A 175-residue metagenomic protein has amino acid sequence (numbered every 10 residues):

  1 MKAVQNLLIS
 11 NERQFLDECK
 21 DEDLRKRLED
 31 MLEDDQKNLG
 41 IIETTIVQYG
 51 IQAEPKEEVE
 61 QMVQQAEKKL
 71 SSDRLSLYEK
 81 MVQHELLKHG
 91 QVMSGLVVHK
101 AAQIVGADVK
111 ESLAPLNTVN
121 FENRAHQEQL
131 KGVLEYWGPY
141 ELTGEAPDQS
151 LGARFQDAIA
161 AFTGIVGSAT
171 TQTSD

Functional and structural regions predicted by a protein language model:
M1-F15, Q64-N117: Acidic/histidine-rich alpha-helical segments that form the ligand environment of transition-metal centers
K2-N6, E29-G40, Q64, E85-M93 (+3 more regions): Generic structural signal for well-ordered, non-transmembrane alpha-helical segments in soluble/cytosolic regions
S10-D17, G40-V47, S71, M93-Q103 (+5 more regions): Charged/polar positions within long, soluble alpha-helices
D21, R25-L28, Q52, V109-L116 (+1 more regions): Alpha-helical rod/repeat scaffolding segments in eukaryotic adaptors/tethers and long-chain four-helix cytokines
E22-V59, L130-V133: Conserved alpha-helical segments that form or flank metal/cofactor-binding pockets of metalloenzymes
T44-Q83, L87-G90, A146-D157: Carboxylate-rich helix-loop segments that flank metal/cofactor sites and access channels in metalloenzymes
V119-D175: Hydrophobic secondary-structure block in the mid-to-C-terminal portion of proteins
